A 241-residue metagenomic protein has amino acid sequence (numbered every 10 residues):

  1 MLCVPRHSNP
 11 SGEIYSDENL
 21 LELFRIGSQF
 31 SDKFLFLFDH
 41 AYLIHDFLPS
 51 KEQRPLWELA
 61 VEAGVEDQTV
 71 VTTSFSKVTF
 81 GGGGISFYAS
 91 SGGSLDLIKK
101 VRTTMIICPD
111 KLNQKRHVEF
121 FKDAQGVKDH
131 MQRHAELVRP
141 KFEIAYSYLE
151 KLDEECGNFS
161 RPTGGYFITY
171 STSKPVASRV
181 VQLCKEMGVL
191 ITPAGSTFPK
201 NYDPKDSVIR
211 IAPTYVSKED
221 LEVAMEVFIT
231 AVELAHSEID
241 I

Functional and structural regions predicted by a protein language model:
M1, N9-E13, V65, H117 (+2 more regions): A structure-centric feature marking long, well-folded core domains of fungal metabolic enzymes and membrane transporters
M1-K51, I239: Active-site phosphate-binding strand-loop segment of PLP-dependent enzymes
M1-L2, T72, S86, H117 (+4 more regions): Generic structural signal for small/hydrophobic residues in well-ordered secondary structure, especially within
F34, T69, G157, V189: Short, conserved active-site loop motifs that form the nucleotide-linked donor/cofactor pocket
V61-R139: Conserved core segment of the aminotransferase class I/II
V118, Q132-Y146, C156-S171, K185: Conserved glycine-rich beta-strand-loop-beta hairpin in the small C-terminal domain of fold type I
S173-A177, V216-K218: Helix N-cap motif at beta-to-alpha junctions
E186, K200-I241: PLP-dependent enzyme catalytic core of the Aspartate aminotransferase-like
